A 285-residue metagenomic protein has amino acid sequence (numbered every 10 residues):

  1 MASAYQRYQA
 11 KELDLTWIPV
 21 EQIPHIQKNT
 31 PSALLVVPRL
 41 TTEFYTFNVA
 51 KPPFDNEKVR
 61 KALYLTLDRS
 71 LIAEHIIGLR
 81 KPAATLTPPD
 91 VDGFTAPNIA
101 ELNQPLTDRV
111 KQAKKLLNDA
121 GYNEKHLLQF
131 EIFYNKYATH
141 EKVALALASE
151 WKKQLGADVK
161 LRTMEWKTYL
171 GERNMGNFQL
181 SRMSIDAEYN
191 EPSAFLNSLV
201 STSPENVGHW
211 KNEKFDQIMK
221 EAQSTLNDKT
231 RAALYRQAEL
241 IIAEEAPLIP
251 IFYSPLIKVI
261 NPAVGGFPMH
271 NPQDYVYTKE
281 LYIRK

Functional and structural regions predicted by a protein language model:
M1-H25: Ligand-site clamp/hinge motif
A10, V20-E21, L40-A84, L102 (+3 more regions): Alpha-helical secondary-structure segments
W17-N29, A187-P192: A ligand-binding cleft/hinge motif common to bilobed small-molecule-binding domains
P19, V110, K114-A187, D228 (+1 more regions): Ligand/substrate-recognition segments at binding pockets and active sites
S32-L40: Short beta-strand->loop
K81-D119, Y137-K142: Structural transition elements
L106-T107, A157-Y169, N174, A194-P262 (+1 more regions): Extracytoplasmic/peripheral linker and loop segments enriched in polar/acidic and small residues with frequent Thr/Pro
K258-K285: Long beta-strand-rich cores associated with HINT superfamily self-processing modules
